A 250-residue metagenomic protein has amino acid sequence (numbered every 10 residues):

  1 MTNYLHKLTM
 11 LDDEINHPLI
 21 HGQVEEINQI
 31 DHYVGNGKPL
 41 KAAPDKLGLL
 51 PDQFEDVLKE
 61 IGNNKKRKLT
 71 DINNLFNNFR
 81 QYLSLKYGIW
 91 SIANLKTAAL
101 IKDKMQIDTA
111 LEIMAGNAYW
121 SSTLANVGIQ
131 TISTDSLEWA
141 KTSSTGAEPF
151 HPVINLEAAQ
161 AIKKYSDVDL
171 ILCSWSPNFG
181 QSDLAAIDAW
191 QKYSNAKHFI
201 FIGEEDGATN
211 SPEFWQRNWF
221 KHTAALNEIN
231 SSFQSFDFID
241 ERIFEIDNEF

Functional and structural regions predicted by a protein language model:
M1-I92, D237-I239: N-terminal accessory regions of S-adenosyl-L-methionine
S84-I107: Conserved alpha-helix/loop element of class I SAM-dependent methyltransferases that forms part of the SAM/SAH-binding
Q106-G116: Conserved class I S-adenosyl-L-methionine
D108, D169-L170, K197: Conserved acidic residues
N117-I129: Conserved SAM-binding loop of SAM-dependent methyltransferases across substrates and taxa, primarily the Class I
T134-L170: S-adenosyl-L-methionine
V168-D183: A short SAM/SAH-binding and catalytic strip from SAM-dependent methyltransferases
Q181-F250: C-terminal substrate-binding/active-site "lid" region of AdoMet-derived donor-dependent transferases
